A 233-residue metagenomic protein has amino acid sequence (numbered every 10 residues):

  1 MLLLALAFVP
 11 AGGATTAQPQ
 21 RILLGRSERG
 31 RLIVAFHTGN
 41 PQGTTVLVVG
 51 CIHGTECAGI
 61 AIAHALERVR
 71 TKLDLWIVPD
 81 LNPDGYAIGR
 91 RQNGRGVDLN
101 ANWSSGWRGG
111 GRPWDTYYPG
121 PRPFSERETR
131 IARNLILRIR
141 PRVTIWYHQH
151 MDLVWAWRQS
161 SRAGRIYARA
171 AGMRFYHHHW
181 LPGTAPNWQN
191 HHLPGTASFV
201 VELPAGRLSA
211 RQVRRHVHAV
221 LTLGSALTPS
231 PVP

Functional and structural regions predicted by a protein language model:
M1-A5, G172-M173: Sec-dependent signal peptide recognition, specifically the positively charged N-region followed immediately by
L3-V34: Short glycine- and acidic-rich boundary segments immediately preceding or forming the N-terminal edge of structured
A17, R95, P194-T196: Short, structured coil segments at secondary-structure junctions
R21, A35, I77, T144 (+1 more regions): Conserved beta-strand scaffold positions in the cores of enzyme catalytic domains, especially in NTP/NDP-utilizing
S27-E28, G43-V49, T55-A63, E67-H178 (+1 more regions): Active-site/substrate-binding loop(s) of hydrolase catalytic cores
V34-G43: Short beta-strand-to-loop junctions in surface cap/lid or active-site-entrance loops
T38-G39, R91, G106-W107, Q189-G195: Short glycine/proline-enriched loop/turn "hinge" motifs that connect secondary-structure elements and lie
A156, W180-P233: Active-site-adjacent mobile loop/cap segments within catalytic or ligand-binding domains
